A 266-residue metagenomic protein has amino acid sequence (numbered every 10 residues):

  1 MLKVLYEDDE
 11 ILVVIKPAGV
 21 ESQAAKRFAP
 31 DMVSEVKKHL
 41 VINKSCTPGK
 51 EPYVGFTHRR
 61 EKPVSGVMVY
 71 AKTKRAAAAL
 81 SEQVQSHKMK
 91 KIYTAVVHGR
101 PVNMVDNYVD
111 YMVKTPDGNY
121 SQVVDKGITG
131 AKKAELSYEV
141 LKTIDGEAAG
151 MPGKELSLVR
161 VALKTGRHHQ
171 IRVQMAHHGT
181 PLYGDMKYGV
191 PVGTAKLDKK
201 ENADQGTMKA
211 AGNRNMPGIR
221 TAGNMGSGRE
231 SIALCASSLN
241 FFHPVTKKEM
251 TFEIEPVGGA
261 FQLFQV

Functional and structural regions predicted by a protein language model:
M1-V266: RNA pseudouridine synthases
